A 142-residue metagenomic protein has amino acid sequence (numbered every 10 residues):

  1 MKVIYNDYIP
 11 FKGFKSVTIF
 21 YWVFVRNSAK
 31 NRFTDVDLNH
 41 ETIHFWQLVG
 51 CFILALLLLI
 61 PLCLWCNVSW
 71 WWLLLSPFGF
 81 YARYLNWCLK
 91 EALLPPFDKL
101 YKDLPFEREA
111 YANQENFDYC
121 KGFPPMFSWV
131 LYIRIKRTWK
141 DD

Functional and structural regions predicted by a protein language model:
M1, R32-D35, I60: Nuclease and nuclease-like effector domains acting on nucleic acids or nucleotide cofactors
M1-D7, S28, E41, F45-W46: Membrane-protein extramembrane domains
K2-N6, F11-F14, L64-D142: Metalloprotease/metallohydrolase-associated module, dominated by Zn2+-dependent proteases
G13-N39, V49: Short pre-active-site segment immediately N-terminal to the catalytic Zn-binding motif
F33, G50-I53, V68-W71: Membrane-helix interface segments
T42-L58: Catalytic Zn2+-binding segment of zinc metalloproteases
L54-V68: Functional transmembrane or membrane-interface alpha-helices that line membrane-embedded catalytic, ligand-binding
